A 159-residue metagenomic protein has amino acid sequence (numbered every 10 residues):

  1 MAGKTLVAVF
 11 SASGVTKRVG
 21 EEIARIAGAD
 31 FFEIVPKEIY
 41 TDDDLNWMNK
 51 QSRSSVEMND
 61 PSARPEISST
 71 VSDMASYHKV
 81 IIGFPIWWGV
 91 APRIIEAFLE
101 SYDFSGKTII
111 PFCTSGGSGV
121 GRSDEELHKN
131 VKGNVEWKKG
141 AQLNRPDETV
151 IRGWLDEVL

Functional and structural regions predicted by a protein language model:
M1-I82, G89-A91, E96, E100 (+2 more regions): N-terminal beta1-alpha1-beta2 submodule of the flavodoxin-like/Rossmannoid cofactor-binding fold
S11-A12, W87, G116, L143: Structured beta->alpha junctions
F84-P85, C113: Conserved strand-to-loop "acid loop" that flanks and positions the catalytic carboxylate
I110-D147: Short, glycine-/small-residue-rich phosphate/pyrophosphate-handling segment
